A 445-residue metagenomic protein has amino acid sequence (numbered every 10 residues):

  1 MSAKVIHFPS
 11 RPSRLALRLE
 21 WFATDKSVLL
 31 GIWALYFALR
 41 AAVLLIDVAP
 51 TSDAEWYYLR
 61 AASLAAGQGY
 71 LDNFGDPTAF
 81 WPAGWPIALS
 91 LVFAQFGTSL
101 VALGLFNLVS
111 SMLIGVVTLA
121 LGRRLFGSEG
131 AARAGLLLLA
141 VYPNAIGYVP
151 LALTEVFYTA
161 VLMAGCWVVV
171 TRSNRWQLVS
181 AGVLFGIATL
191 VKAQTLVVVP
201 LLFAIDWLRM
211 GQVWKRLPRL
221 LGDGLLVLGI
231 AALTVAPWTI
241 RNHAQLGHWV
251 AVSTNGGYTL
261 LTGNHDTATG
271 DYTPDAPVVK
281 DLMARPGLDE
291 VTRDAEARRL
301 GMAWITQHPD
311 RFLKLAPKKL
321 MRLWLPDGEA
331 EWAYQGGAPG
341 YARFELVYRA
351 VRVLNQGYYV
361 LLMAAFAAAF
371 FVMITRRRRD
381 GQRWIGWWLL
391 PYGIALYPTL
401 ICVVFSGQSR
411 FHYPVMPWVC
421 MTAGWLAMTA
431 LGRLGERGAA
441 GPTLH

Functional and structural regions predicted by a protein language model:
V5-F8, R14-L17, V198-A232, A427 (+1 more regions): Perimembrane helix-loop-helix junctions
F22, V101-A102, L315-P391: Membrane-interface anchor segments at the N-terminal boundary of transmembrane helices in multi-pass membrane enzymes
S27-V28, V116-V141, T159-A160, S180 (+1 more regions): Transmembrane-helix signature of polytopic, membrane-embedded enzymes that assemble or transfer cell-envelope glycans
W33-L39, A132-P143, G147, W167 (+3 more regions): Short helix- or helix-capping micro-motifs that position conserved polar/aromatic residues at function-defining sites
L44, T51, P77, W81 (+7 more regions): Membrane-embedded glycan-lipid processing machinery
L105-F126, A164, A365-A368: Transmembrane-helix motifs of polytopic, lipid-linked glycan transferases
G165-S180, W207-Q212, A427, L431: Membrane-interface transmembrane helices that cradle and orient dolichyl/undecaprenyl
A251-Q335: Membrane-proximal stem/loop segments at transmembrane-domain junctions that anchor or position
